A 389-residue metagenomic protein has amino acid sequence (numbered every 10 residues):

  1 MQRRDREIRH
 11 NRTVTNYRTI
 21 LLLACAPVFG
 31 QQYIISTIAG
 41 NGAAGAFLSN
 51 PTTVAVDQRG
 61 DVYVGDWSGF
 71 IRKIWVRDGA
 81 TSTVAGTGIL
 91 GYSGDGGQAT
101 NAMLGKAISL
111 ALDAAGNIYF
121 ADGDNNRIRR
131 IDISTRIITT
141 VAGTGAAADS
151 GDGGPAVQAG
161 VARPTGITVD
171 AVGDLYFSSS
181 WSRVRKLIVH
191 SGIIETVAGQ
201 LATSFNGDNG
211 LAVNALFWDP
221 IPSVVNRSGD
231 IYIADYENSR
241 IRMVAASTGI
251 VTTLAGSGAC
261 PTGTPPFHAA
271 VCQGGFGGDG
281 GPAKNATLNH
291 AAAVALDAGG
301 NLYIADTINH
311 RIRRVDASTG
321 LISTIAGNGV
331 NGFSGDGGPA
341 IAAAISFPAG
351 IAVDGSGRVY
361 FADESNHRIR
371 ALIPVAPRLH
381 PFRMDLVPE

Functional and structural regions predicted by a protein language model:
Q32-T52, G79-A107, T135-R163, S191-I221 (+2 more regions): Gly/Pro-rich loop segments of beta-rich domains
V56-R59, L112-A115, V169-V172, V225-S228 (+2 more regions): Residue-level detector of Asp-centered blade-edge/turn motifs that repeat once per structural unit in beta-propeller
D61-Y63, N117-F120, D174-F177, D230-I233 (+2 more regions): Conserved beta-propeller blade signature
W67, G123-D124, S180-W181, Y236 (+2 more regions): Short loop/turn segments immediately following the C-termini of beta-strands
F70-R72, N126-I128, R183-R185, S239-I241 (+2 more regions): Structural signal for beta-propeller blades
K73-V76, T83, R130, T140 (+6 more regions): Conserved blade-register residue in beta-propeller folds
F347-P377: Blade-level signature of beta-propeller repeat domains, shared across WD40, Kelch, NHL, RCC1 and BNR/Asp-box propellers
